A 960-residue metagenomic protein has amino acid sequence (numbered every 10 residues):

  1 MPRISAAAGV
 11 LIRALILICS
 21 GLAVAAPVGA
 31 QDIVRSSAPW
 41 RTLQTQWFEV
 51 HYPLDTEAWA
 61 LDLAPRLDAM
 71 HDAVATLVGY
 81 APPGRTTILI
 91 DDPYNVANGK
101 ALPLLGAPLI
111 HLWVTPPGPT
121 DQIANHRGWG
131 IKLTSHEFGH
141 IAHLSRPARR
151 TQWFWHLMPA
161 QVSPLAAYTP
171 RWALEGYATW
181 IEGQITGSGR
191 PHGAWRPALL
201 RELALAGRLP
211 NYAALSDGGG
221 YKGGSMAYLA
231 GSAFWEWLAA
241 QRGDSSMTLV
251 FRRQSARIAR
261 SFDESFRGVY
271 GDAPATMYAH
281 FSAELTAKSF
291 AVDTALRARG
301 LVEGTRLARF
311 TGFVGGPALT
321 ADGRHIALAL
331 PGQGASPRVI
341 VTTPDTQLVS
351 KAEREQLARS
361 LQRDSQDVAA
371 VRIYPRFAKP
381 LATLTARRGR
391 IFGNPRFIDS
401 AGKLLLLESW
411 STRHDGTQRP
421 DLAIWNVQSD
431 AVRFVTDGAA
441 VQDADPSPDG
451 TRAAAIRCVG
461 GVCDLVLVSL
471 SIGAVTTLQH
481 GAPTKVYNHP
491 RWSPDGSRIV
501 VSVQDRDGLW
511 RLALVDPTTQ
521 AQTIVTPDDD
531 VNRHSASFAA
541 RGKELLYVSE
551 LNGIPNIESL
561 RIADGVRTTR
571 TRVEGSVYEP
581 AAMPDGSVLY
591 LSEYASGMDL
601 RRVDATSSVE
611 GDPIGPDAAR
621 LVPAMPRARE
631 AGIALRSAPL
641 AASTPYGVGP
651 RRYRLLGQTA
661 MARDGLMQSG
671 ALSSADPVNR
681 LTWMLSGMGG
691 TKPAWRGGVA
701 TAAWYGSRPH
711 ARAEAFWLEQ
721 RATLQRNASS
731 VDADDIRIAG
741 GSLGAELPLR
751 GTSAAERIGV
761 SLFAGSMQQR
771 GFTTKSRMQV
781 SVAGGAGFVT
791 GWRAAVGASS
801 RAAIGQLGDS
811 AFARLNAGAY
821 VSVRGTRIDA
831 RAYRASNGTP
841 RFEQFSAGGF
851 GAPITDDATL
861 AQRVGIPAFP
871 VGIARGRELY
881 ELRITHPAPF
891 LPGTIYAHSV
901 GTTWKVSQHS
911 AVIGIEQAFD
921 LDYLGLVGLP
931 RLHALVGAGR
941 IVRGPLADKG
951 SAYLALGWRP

Functional and structural regions predicted by a protein language model:
A30-P164, Y168-P170, G187, D217-G220: Juxtacatalytic substrate-recognition/specificity segment
Q31-T42, K222-S225, V250-R396: Beta/coil-rich, acidic/histidine-enriched accessory regions frequently appended to metallopeptidases
V74, T169-P191, R201-D272: Active-site-proximal alpha-helical
P191, T311-G312, A329-A369, T385-G393 (+9 more regions): A flexible loop/linker signature enriched in serine peptidases of the S9 family
E303-A308, P380-A386, A431-T436, T476-H480 (+2 more regions): A short beta-strand motif characteristic of beta-propeller blades
P317-H325, P395-L404, A444-R452, P490-R498 (+2 more regions): Blade-terminus and WD-like Trp-Asp/Gly-His loop motifs, strongest in beta-propeller folds
G597-D599, D604-E714, T774-R777, V871: Outer-membrane beta-barrel initiation region
A631-L640, T644, A713-P748, G759-S761 (+3 more regions): C-terminal outer-membrane beta-barrel translocator/porin domains of Gram-negative envelope proteins and their
